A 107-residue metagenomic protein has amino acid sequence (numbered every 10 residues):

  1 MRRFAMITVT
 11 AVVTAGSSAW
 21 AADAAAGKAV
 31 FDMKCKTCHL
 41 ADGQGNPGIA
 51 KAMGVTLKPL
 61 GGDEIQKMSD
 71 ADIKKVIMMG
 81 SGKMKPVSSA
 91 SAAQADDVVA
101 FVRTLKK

Functional and structural regions predicted by a protein language model:
R2-W20: Classic N-terminal secretory signal peptides
R3-A5, A41, Q66-V76, P86-T104: Periplasmic c-type cytochrome electron-transfer domains
F4-T10, G27, N46, A95: Low-complexity, intrinsically disordered short peptide segments enriched in small/polar/basic residues
V9, W20, C38, P47 (+1 more regions): Exposed boundary/loop context
A11, S17, D63, K85-S88: Short, flexible active-site loop motifs that bind/organize anionic cofactors or intermediates
T14-V30, M68: Electrostatic cytochrome c docking/interface patches
A24-T56, M79-S89, T104-K107: Periplasmic/extracellular electron-transfer cofactor-ligation site, primarily the c-type cytochrome heme-c attachment
K58-G62: Short proline-rich PxxP-based motifs
